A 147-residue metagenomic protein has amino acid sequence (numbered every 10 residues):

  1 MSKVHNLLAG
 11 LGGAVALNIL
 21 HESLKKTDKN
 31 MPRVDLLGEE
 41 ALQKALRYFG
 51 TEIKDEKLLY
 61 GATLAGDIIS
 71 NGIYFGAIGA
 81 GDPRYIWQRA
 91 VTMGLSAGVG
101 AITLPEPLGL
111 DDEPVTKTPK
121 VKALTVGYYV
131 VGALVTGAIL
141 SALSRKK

Functional and structural regions predicted by a protein language model:
M1-K147: Short amphipathic, positively biased membrane-proximal segments that drive organelle/inner-membrane targeting
